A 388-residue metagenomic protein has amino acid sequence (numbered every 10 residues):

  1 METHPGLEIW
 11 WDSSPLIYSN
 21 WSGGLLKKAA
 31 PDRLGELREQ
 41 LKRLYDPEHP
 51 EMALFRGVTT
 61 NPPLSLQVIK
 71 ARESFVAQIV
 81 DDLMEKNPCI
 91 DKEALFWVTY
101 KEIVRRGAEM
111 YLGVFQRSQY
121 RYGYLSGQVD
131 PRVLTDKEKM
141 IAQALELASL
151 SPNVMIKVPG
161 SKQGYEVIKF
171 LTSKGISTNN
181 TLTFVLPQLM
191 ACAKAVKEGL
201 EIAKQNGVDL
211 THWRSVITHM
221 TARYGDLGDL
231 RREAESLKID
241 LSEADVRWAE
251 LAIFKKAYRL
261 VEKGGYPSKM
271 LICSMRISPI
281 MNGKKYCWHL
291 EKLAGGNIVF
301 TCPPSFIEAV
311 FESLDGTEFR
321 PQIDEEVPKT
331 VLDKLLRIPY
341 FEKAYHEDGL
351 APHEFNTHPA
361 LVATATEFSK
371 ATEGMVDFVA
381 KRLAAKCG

Functional and structural regions predicted by a protein language model:
M1-Q78, Q163: N-terminal capping/small domains of soluble enzymes
L7-S13, A30-E39, R56-T60, G123-V129 (+5 more regions): Hydrophobic faces of well-ordered beta-strands that scaffold small-molecule active sites in alpha/beta enzyme cores
A30, E73-V98, I176-N179, R231-R247: Glycine-rich tight-turn/loop motif centered on a GG-T
M52-F55, P62-Q163, V167: Active-site beta->alpha loop and helix N-cap motifs at the rims of alpha/beta catalytic domains
Y100-L112, I141-L145, I168, L189 (+5 more regions): Generic structural signal for well-ordered alpha-helices, preferentially at hydrophobic/aromatic core positions
T135-M140, V158-T172, V185-V196, N282-G283 (+1 more regions): Active-site-adjacent beta->alpha loops and helix N-cap segments on the catalytic face of soluble alpha/beta enzymes
S177-I323: Catalytic alpha/beta core domains of metabolic enzymes, predominantly
T317-G388: C-terminal extensions of enzymes
